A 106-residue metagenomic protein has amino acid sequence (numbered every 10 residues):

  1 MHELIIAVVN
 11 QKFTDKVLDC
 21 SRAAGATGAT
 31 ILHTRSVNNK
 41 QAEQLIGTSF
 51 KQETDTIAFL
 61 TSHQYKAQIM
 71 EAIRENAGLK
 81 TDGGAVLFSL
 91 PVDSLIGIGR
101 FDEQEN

Functional and structural regions predicted by a protein language model:
M1-N106: Positively charged, small/polar-rich N-terminal and surface patches that mediate targeting and assembly and bind
